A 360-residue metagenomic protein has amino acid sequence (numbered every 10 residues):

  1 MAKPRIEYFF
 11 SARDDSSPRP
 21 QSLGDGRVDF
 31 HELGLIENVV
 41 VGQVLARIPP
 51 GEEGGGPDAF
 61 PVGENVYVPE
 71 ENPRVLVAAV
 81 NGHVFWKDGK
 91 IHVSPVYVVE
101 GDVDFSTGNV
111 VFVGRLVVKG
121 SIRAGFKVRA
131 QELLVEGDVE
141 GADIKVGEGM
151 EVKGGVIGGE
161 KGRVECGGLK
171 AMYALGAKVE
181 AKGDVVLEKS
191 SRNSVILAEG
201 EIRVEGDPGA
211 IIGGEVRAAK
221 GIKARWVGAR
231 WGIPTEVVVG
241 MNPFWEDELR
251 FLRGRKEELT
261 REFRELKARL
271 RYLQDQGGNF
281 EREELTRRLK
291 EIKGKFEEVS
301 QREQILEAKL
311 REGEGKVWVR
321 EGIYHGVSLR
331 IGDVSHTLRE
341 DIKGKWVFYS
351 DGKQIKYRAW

Functional and structural regions predicted by a protein language model:
M1-D102, S106-T107, P234, R271-W360: Long, low-complexity, mixed-charge
F10-D15, I157-G162, G176-A177, N242-F244 (+1 more regions): Short, surface-exposed, charge-dense and proline/glycine-enriched linear segments
V84-W86, K90-N242: Extended, compositionally simple hydrophobic/Ser/Thr-rich segments that build repetitive fibrous architectures
D138, E201, V238-V239, F244-W245 (+6 more regions): Charge-rich, low-complexity amphipathic helices in intrinsically disordered tails/linkers adjacent to domains
P208, F244, E248-F251: Alpha-helix N-cap/loop-to-helix boundary motif
V239, E246, R253, T260 (+3 more regions): Heptad-repeat register of long alpha-helical coiled-coils used for dimerization/oligomerization in large scaffolding
E248-L273, I292, V299, L306: Non-transmembrane amphipathic alpha-helical segments
